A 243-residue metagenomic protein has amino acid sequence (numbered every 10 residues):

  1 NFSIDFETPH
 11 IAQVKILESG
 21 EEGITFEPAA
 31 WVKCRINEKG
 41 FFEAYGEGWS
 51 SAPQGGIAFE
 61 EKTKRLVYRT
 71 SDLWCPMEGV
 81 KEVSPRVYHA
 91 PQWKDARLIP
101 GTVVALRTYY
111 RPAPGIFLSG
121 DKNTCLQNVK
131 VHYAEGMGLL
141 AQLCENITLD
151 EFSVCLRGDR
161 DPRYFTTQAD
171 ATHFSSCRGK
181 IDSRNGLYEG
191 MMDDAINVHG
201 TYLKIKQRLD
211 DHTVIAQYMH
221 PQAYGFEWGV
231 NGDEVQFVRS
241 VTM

Functional and structural regions predicted by a protein language model:
N1-M243: Extracellular/periplasmic carbohydrate-active domains that bind, remodel, or depolymerize complex polysaccharides
